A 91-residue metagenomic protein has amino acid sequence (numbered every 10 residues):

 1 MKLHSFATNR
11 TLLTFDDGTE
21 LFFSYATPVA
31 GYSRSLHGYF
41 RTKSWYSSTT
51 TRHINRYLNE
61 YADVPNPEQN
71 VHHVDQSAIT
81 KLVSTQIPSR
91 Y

Functional and structural regions predicted by a protein language model:
M1-Y91: Terminal leader/tail segments of proteins
